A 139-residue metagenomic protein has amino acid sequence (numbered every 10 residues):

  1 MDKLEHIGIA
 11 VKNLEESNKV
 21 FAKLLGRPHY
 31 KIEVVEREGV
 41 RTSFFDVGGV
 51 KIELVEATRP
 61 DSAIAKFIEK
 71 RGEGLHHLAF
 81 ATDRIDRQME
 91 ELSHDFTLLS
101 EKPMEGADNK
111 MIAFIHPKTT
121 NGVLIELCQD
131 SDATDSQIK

Functional and structural regions predicted by a protein language model:
M1, G26, G72, S93-D95 (+1 more regions): Alpha-helix termination/capping residues and helix-transition junctions
M1-V40, V47, S62: Long, hydrophobic N-terminal alpha-helical segment
L4, N18-F21, F45, I52-V55 (+4 more regions): Short, structured motif recognition centered on aromatic/hydrophobic residues
L4-K12, S43-D46, A65-R87: Vicinal oxygen chelate
S17, R27-P28, I52, P60-A63 (+2 more regions): Short loop/beta submotifs within extracellular cysteine-rich repeat domains
S17-V20, Q88-L92: Hydrophobic side chains in well-ordered alpha-helices
G26, G48-E53, F80: Extracellular/lumenal glycan-associated surfaces
E33, S43-D46, M89-K139: Vicinal oxygen chelate
